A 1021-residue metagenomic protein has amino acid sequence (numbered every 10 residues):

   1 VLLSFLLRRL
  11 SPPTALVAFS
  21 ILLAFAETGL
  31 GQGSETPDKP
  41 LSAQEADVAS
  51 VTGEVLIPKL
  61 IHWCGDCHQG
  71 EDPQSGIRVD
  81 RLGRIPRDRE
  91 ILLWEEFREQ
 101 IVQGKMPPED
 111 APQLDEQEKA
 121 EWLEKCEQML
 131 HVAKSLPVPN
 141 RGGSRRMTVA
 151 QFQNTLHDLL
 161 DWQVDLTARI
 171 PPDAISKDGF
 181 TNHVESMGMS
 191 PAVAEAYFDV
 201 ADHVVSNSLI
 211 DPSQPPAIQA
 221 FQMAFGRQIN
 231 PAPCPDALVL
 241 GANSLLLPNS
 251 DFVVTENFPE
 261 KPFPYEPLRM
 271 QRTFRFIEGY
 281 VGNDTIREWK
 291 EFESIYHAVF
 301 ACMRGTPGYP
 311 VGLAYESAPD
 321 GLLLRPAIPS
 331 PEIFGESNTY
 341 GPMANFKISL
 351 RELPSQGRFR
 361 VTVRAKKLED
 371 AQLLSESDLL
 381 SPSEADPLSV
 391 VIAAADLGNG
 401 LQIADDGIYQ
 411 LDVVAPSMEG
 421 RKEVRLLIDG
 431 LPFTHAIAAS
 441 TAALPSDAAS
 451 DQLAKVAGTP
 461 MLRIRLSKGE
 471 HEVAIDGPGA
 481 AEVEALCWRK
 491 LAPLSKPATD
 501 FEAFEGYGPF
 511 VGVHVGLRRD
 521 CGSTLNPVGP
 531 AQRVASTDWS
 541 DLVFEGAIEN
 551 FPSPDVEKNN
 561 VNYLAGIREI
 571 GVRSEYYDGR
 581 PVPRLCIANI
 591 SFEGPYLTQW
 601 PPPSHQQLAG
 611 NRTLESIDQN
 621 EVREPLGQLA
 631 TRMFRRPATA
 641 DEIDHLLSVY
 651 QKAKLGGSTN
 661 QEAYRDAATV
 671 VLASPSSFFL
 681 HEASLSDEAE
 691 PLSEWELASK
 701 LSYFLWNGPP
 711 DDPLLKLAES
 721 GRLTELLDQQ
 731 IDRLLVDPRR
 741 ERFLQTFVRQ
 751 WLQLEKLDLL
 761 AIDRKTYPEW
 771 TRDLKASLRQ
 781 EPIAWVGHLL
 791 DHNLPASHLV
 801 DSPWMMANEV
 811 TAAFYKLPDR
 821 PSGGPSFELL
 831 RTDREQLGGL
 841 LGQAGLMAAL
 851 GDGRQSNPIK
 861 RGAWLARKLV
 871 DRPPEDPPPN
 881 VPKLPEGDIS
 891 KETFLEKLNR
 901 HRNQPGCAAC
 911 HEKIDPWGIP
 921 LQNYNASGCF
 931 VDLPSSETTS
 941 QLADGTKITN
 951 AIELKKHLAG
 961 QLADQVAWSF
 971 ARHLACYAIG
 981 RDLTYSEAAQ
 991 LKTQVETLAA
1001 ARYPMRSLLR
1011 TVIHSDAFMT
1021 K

Functional and structural regions predicted by a protein language model:
V1-L10: N-terminal secretory signal peptides that target proteins for export/translocation
R9-V17, I403, L466: Low-complexity, charge- and small-residue-enriched intrinsically disordered regions
P13-E27: Bacterial N-terminal signal peptides
L30-I77, R89-E96, Q100-K105, E109-K1021: Low-complexity, glycine/serine/threonine/alanine-rich intrinsically disordered linker and propeptide segments
D80: Short, aromatic/basic-rich helix-turn unit that serves as a nucleic-acid recognition element
G83: The substrate-binding groove and active-site-proximal loops of carbohydrate-active enzymes, especially glycoside
